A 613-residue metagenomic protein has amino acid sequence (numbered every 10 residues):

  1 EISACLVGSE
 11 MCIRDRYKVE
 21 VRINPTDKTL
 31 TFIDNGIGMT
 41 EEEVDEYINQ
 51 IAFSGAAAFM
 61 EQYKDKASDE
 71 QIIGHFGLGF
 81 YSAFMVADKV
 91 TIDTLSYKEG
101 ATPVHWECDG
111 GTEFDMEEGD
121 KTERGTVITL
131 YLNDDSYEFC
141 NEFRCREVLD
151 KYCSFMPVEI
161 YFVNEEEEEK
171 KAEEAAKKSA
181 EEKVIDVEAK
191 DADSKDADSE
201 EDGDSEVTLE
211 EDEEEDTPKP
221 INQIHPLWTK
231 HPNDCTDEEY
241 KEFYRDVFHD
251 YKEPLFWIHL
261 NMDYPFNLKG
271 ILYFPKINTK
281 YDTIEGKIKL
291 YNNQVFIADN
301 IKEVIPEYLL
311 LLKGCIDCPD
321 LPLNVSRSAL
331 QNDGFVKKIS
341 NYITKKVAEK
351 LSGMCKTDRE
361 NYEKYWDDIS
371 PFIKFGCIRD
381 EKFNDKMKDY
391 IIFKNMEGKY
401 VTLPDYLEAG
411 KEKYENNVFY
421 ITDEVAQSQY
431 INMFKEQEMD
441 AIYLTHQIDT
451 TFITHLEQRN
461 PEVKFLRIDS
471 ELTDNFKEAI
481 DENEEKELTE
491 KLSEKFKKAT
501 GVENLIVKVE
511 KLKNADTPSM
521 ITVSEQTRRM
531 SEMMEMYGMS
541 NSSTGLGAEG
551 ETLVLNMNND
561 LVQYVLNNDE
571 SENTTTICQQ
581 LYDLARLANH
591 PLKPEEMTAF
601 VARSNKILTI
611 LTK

Functional and structural regions predicted by a protein language model:
E1-E10, R14-F139, E147, S154 (+2 more regions): GHKL (Bergerat-fold) ATPase N-terminal catalytic module, capturing the glycine-rich phosphate-binding loop and acidic
I72, V90-E113, N133-Y137, F143-K613: GHKL/Bergerat-fold ATPase module in large chromosome/replication-associated machines
